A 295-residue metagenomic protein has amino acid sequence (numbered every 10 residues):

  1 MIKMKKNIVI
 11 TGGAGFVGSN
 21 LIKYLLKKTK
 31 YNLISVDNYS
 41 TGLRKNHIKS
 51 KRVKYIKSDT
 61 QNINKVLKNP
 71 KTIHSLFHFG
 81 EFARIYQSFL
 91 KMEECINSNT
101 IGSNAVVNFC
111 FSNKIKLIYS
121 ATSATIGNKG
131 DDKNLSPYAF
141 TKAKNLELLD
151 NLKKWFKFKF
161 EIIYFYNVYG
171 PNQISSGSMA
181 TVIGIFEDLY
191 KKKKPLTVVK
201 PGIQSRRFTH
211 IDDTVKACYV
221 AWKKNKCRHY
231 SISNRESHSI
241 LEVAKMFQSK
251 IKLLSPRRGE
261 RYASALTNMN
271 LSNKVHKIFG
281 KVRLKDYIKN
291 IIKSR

Functional and structural regions predicted by a protein language model:
M1-V168, I291-R295: N-terminal Rossmann-like NAD(P)+-binding domain of SDR-like oxidoreductases, especially those catalyzing
N32, K54, K159-E161, P195-T197 (+2 more regions): Conserved beta-strand segments of alpha/beta enzyme cores
K129, P171-I174, L241: Short beta-loop-alpha junction of Rossmann-like oxidoreductase domains
K133-T141, F165, S175, M179-I183 (+1 more regions): The catalytic Tyr-centered alpha-helix of NAD(P)H-dependent dehydrogenases
K144-L152, V182, F186, V243 (+1 more regions): Hydrophobic alpha-helix immediately C-terminal to the catalytic Tyr-X-X-X-Lys motif of short-chain
V168, G184-T197, S205-Y230: Alpha-helical substrate-binding/gating segment
P201-I203, H229-Y230, H238-A244, S249-N268: C-terminal "lid/loop" region of Rossmann-like NAD(P)-dependent oxidoreductases
K281-R295: Amphipathic terminal alpha-helices
